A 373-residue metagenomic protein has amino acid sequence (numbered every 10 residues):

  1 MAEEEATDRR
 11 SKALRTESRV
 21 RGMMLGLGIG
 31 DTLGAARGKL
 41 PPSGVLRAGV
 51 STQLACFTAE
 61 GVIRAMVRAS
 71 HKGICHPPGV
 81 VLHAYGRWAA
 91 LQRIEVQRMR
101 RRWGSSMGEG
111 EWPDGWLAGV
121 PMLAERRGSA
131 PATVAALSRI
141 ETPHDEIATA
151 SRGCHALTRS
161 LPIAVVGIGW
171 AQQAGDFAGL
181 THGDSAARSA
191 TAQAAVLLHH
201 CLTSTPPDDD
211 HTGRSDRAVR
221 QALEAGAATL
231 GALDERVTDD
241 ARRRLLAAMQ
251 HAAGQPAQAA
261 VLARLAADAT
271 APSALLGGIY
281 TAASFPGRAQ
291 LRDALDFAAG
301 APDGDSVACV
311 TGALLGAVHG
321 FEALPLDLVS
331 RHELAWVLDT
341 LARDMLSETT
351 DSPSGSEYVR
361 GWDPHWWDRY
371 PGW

Functional and structural regions predicted by a protein language model:
M1-W373: Structured, active/binding-site neighborhoods that engage oxygen-rich ligands
